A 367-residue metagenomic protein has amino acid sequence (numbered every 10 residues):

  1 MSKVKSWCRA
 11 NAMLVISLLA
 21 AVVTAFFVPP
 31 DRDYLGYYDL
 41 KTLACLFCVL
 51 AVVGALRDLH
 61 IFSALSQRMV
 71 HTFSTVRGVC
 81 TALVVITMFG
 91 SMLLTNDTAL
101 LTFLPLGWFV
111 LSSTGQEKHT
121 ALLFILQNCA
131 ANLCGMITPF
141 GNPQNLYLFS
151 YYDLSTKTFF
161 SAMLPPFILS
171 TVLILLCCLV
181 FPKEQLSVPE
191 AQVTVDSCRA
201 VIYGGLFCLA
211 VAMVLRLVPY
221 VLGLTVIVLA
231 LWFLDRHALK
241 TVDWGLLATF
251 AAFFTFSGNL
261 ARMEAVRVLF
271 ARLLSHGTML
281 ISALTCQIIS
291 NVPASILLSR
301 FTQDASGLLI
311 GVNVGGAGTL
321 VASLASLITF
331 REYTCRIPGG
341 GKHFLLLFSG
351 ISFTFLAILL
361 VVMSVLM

Functional and structural regions predicted by a protein language model:
S2, Q67, V180-G204, R236-K240: Flexible interhelical linker loops that connect adjacent transmembrane helices in multi-pass membrane transporters
K3-A10, R32-T42, L154-P166, Q192-S197 (+4 more regions): Interfacial loop-to-helix junctions that mark the boundaries of transmembrane helices in multi-pass membrane
K3-D33, C45-H60, L179-K183, L209-H237 (+3 more regions): Structural signal for alpha-helical transmembrane segments and their membrane-water exit/capping regions in multi-pass
Y37, L59, S63-R68, L206-Q303: Transmembrane helical segments that form the transport core of multi-pass membrane transport proteins
D39-T42, H71-V84, S113-F124, S197-V201 (+2 more regions): Membrane-interfacial loop-to-helix junctions in multi-pass transporters
L83-V85, F89-L133, I296-I310, C335-K342 (+1 more regions): Hydrophobic transmembrane alpha-helices that form the pore/transport pathway of multi-pass ion and small-solute
G115-K183, V188-Q192, T329-L359: Membrane-core helix-loop-helix motifs of multi-pass transport proteins
F160-T171, L280-M367: C-terminal transmembrane helix pair
